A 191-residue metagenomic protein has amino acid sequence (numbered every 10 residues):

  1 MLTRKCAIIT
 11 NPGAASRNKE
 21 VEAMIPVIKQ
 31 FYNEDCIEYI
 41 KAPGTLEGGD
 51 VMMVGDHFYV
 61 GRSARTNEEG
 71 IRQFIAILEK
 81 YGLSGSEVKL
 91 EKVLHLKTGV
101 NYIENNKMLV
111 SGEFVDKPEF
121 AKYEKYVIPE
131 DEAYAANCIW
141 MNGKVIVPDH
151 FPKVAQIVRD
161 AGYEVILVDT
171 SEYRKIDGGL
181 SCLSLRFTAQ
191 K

Functional and structural regions predicted by a protein language model:
M1-K191: The feature marks the mature, well-folded catalytic cores of soluble enzymes
